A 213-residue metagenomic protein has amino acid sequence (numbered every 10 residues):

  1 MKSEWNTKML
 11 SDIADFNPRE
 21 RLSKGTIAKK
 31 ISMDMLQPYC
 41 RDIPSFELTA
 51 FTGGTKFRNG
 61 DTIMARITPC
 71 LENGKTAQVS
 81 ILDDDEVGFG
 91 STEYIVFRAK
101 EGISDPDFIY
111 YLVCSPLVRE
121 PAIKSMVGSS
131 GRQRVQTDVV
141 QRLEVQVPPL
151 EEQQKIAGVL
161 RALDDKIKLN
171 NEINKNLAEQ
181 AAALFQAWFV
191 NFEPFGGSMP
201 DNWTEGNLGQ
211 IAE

Functional and structural regions predicted by a protein language model:
M1-E20, Q146, L150-A157, R161-E213: Non-catalytic DNA-recognition/assembly elements of restriction-modification systems
S3, K29, V87-G88, Y111 (+2 more regions): Residues that recognize and position ribonucleotide moieties
T7-A65, C70-V79, G206-E213: Sequence-specific dsDNA recognition surfaces
M33, A99, V145: Active-site donor-binding loop signature of nucleotide-sugar glycosyltransferases
G53-S115, G128: A short beta-sheet element
E86-I95, V127-A157: A short glycine-rich beta-alpha junction/loop motif
C114-R119, I123-M126, E144-Q146: Well-ordered mid-protein domain cores that form the structural environment of catalytic cofactors
